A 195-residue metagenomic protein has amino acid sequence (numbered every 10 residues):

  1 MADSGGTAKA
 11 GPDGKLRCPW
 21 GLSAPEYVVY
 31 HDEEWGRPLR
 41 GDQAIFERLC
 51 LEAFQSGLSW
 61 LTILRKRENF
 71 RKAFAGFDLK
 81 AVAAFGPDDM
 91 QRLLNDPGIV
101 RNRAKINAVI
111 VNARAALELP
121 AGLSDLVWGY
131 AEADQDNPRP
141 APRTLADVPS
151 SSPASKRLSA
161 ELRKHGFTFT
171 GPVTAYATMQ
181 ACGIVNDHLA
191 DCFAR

Functional and structural regions predicted by a protein language model:
M1-R195: HhH-family (HhH-GPD) DNA N-glycosylase catalytic core used in base-excision repair
